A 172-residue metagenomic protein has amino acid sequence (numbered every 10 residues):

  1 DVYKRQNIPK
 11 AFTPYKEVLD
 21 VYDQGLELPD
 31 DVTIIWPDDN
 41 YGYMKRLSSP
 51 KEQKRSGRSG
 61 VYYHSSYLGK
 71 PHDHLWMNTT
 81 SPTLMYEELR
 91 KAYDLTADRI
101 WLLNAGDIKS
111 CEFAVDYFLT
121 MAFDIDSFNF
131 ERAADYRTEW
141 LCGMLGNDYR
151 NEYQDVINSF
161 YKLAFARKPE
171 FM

Functional and structural regions predicted by a protein language model:
V2-Y3: Short, small-residue-biased leader/transition segments that mark boundaries at the very start of proteins
P9-P14, V32-Y41: Extracellular glycoside hydrolase catalytic/binding regions
K10-E17, L103-G106: Acidic carboxylate-rich catalytic motifs and surrounding loops in phosphoryl-/glycosyl-chemistry enzymes
P14-E27: A contiguous, basic/glycine-rich beta-loop/short-helix subdomain that forms a polymer-engagement track
D20, Y43-M44: Short, charged/polar "capping" segments at the starts of alpha-helices and the immediately preceding loops
L26-P29, R55: Flexible, charged surface loops at secondary-structure boundaries
W36-G42, S49-M172: Structured mid-domain segments that build the active-site/substrate or prosthetic-cofactor binding neighborhood
